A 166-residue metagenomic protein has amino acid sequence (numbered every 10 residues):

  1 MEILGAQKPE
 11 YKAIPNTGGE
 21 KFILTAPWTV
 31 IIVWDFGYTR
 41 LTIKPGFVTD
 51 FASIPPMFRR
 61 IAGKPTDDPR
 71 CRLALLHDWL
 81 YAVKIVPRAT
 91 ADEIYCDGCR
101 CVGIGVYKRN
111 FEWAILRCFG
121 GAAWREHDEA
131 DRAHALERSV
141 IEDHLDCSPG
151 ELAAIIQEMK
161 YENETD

Functional and structural regions predicted by a protein language model:
M1-D166: Extended terminal accessory/targeting regions
